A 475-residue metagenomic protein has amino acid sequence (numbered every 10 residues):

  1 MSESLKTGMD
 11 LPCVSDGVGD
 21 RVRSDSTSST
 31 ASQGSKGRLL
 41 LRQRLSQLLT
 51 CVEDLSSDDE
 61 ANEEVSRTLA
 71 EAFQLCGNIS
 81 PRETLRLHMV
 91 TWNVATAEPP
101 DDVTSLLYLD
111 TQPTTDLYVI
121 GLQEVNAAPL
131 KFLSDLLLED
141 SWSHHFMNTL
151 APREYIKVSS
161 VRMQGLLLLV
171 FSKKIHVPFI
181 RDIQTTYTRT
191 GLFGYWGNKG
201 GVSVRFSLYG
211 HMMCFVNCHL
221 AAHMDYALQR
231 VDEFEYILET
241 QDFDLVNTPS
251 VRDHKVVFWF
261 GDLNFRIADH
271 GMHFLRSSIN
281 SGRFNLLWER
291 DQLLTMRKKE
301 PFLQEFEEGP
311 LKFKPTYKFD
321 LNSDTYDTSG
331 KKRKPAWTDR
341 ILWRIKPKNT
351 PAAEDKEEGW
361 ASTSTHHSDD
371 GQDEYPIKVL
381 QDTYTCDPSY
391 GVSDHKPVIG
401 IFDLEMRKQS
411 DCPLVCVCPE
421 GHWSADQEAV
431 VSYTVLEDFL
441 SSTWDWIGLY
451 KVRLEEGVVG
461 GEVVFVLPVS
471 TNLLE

Functional and structural regions predicted by a protein language model:
M1-S160, L166-L168, F234, L238 (+3 more regions): N-terminal, active-site-proximal structural segment of metallo-dependent hydrolase catalytic domains
N62, N78-S80, L85, W92-T96 (+11 more regions): Amphipathic alpha-helical protein-protein interaction segments
I79-M89, L166-L168, H176-I180, K199-F215: Beta-strand-turn-beta hairpins that frame and shape the catalytic cleft of phosphate-ester-processing enzymes
R86-A95, F171, I183-T185, H211-D225: Active-site-proximal beta-strand elements of phosphoester/diester hydrolases
E98-L106, G191-R205, E235-P249, F260: A Trp-anchored, charged/polar loop motif used as the substrate-binding/catalytic surface of acyl/ester-handling
T104, L138, W142-S143, M147 (+4 more regions): Internal catalytic domains of large membrane-associated glycosyltransferases
N148-R153, V216-A221, D225-E475: Catalytic lobes of large eukaryotic enzymes
K173-K174, V204-L208, R344-I345, G400-F402: Active-site beta-strand termini and strand-to-loop segments that position acidic
